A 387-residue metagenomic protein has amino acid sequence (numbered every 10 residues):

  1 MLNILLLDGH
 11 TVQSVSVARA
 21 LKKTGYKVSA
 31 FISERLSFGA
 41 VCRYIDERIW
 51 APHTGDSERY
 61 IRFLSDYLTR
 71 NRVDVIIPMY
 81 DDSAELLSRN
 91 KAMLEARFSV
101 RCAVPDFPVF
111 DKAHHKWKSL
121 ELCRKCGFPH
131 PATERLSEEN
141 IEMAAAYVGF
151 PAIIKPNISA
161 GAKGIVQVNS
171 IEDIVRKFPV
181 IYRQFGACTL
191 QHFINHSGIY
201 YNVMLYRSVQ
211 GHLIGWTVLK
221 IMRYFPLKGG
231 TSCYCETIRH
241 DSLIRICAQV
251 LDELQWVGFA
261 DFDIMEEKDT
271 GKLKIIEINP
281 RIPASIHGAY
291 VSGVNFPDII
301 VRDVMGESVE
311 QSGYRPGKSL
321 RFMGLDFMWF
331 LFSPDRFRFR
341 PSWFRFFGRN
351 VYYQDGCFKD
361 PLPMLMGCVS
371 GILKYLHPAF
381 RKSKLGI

Functional and structural regions predicted by a protein language model:
M1-A103, G367-K384: ATP-binding N-terminal substructure of ATP-dependent carboxylate-amine bond-forming enzymes
I32-S37, D81-S83, V209-L213, L219-I221 (+1 more regions): Short glycine-enriched loops at secondary-structure junctions
R72, S99, G149, F185-G186 (+1 more regions): Residue-level detector of structured alpha->beta connecting loops
F110-S197, R207-H212, D241-R245: Active-site nucleotide/adenylate-binding loops and adjacent lid/helix of ATP-dependent enzymes
E142-A144, R302-I387: Peripheral (often C-terminal) accessory segments that flank ATP-dependent C-N-forming ligase machineries
E172, V180-I181, H192-Q255, N279-M305: ATP-dependent carboxylate/phosphate-activation module, predominantly the ATP-grasp catalytic core and closely related
V257-D269: A short glycine-rich, hydrophobically flanked beta-strand micro-motif that places a catalytic Asp/Glu for divalent metal
G271-L273: Conserved protein kinase catalytic/activation segment
